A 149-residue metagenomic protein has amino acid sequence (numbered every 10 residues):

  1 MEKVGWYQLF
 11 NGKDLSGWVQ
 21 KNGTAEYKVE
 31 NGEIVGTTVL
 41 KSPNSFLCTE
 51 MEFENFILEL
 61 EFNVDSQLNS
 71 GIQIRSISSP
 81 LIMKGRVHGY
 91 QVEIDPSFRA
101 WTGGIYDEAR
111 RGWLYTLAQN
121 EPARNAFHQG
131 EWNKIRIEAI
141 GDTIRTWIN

Functional and structural regions predicted by a protein language model:
M1-N149: Carbohydrate-interacting regions of secretory-pathway proteins
